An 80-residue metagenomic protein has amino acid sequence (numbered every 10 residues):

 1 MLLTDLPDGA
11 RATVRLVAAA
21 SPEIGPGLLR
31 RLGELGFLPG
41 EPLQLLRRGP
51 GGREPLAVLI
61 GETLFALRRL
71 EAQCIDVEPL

Functional and structural regions predicted by a protein language model:
M1-L80: Compact, glycine-rich, soluble single-domain proteins
